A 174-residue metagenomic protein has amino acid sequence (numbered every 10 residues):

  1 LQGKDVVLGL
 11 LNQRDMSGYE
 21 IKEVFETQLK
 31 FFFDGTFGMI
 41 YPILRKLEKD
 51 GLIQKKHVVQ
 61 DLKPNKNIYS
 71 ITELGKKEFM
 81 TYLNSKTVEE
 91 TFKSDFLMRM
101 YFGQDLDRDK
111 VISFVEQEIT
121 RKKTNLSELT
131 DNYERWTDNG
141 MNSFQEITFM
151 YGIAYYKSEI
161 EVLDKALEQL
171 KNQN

Functional and structural regions predicted by a protein language model:
L1-T91: Basic helix-turn-helix/winged-helix DNA-binding cores and closely related short helical interaction motifs
T36, R108-V111, M141-Q145: Residue-level recognition of alpha-helical structural elements
M39, N67, S143-I153: Alpha-helical scaffold segments that form or flank carboxylate-/histidine-based iron centers
E48, K76, M80, K123-T130 (+2 more regions): Structural signal for well-ordered, non-membrane alpha-helices
M80-S127: Amphipathic alpha-helical dimerization/coiled-coil segments that flank or bridge DNA-binding/regulatory modules
I112, I119, K123-L126, Y133 (+4 more regions): Heptad-repeat amphipathic alpha-helical coiled-coil interaction surface used for oligomerization/assembly
D131-T148: Acidic interhelical loop/turn segments
N139, F149-N174: Charged phosphate-binding loop/patch that engages nucleotide di/tri-phosphates or the phosphate backbone of nucleic
